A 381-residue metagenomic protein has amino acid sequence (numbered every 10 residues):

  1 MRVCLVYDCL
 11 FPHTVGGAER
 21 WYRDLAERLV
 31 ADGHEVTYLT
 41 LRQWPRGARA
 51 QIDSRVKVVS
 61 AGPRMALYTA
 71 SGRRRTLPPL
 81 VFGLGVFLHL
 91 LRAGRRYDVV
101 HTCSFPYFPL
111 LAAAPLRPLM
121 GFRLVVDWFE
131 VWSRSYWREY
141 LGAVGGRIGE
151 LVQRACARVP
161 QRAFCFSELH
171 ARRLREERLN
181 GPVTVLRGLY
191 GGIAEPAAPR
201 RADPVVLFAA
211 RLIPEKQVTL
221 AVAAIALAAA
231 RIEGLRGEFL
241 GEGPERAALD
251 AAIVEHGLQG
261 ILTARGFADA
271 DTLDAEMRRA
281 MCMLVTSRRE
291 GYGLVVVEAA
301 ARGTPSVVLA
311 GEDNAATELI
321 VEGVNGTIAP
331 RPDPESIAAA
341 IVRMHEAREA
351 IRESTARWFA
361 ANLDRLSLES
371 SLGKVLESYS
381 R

Functional and structural regions predicted by a protein language model:
L91, P115-L119, V126, W132 (+2 more regions): Membrane-proximal helix-turn-helix segments that form the acceptor-binding/catalytic region of lipid-linked
F164, A198-I225, E238: Conserved donor-binding/catalytic core segment of Leloir-type glycosyltransferases
L169, G188-L189: Carbohydrate-associated surface elements
A248-A268: Nucleotide-activated donor-binding/catalytic signature segment of Leloir-type glycosyltransferases, i.e., the conserved
F267-A268, A275-A280: Short alpha-helical donor nucleotide-sugar binding micro-motif in glycosyltransferases
R288: Aromatic "clamp/platform" in nucleotide-sugar-dependent glycosyltransferases that forms part of the donor/acceptor
V321-P334, V342-R348: Conserved acidic donor-binding segment of nucleotide-sugar-dependent glycosyltransferases
E346-S380: A charged, aromatic-enriched C-terminal amphipathic alpha-helix characteristic of glycosyltransferases across folds
